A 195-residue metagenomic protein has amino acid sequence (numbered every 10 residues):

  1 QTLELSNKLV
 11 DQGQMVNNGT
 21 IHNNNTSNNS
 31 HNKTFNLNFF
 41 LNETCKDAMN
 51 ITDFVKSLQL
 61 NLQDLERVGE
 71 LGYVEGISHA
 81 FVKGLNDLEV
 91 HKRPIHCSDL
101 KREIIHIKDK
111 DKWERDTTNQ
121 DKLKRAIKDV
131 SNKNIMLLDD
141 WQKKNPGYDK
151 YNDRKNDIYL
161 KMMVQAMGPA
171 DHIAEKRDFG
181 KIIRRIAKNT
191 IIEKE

Functional and structural regions predicted by a protein language model:
Q1-H22: Intrinsically disordered, low-complexity regulatory regions of eukaryotic transcription factors
T20, T26-E195: Extended amphipathic coiled-coil helices
